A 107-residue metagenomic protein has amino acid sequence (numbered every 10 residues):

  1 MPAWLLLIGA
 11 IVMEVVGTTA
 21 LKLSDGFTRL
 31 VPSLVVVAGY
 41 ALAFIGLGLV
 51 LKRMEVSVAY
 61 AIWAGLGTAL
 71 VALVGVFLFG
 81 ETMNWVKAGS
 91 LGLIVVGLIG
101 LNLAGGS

Functional and structural regions predicted by a protein language model:
M1-S107: Polytopic alpha-helical membrane proteins, predominantly small-molecule transporters/carriers
